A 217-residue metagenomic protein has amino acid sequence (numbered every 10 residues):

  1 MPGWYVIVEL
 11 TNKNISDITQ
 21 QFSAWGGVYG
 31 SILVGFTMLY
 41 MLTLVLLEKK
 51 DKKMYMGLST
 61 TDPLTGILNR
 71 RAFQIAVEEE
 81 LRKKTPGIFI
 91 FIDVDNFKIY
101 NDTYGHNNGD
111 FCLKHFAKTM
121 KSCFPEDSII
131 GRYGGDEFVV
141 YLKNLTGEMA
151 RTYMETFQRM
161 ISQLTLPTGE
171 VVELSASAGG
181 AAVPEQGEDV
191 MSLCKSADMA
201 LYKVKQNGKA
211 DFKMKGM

Functional and structural regions predicted by a protein language model:
V6-E9, I90: Sensory beta-strand/linker motifs that couple input domains to effectors
E9, K13-I15, S23-P63, R71-L81 (+1 more regions): Signal-transducing coiled-coil linker helices
Y55-I75, I92-H106, K114: Conserved nucleotide-binding and Mg2+-coordinating catalytic segments in signaling enzymes
A76-Y104, M120, G131: Active-site-proximal structural segments of metal-dependent nucleotidyl cyclase/transferase enzymes
N108-I129, E137, Y141, T156: Active-site-proximal alpha-helical element of nucleotidyl cyclase-like catalytic domains and analogous helices
S122-D127, Q158-E170, L201-K203: Short catalytic/binding micro-motifs of nucleotide second-messenger systems
I129-R132, V172: A short pre-motif secondary-structure segment
R151-E155, S175, V183-K213, M217: Catalytic-core segments of nucleotide cyclases and related cyclic-nucleotide turnover enzymes
